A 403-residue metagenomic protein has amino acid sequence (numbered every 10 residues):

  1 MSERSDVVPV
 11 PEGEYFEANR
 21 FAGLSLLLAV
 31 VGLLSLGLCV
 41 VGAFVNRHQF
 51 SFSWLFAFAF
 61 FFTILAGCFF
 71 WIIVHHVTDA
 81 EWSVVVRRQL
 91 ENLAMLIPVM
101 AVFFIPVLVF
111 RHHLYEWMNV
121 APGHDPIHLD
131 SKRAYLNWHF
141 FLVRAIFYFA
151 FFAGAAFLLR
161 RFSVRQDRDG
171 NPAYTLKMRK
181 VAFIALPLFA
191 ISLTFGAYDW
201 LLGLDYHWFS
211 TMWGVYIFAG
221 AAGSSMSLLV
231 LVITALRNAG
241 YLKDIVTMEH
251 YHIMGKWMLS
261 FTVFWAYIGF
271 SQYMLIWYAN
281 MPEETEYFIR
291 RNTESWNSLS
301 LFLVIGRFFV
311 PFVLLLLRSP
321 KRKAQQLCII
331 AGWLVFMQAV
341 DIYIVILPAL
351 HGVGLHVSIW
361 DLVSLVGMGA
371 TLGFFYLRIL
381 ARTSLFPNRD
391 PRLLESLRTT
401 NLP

Functional and structural regions predicted by a protein language model:
M1-C39, Y115-L136, R160-R179, Y241 (+2 more regions): Extramembrane terminal tails and long inter-domain/linker segments of multi-pass membrane proteins
S2-R4, H124-D125, G306-P311, L315-P403: TerminUS-proximal long segments
N19-V41, K132-L303, P320: Long, contiguous internal "core" modules enriched in hydrophobic/ aromatic residues
V41-S53: Short, hydrophobic transmembrane alpha-helix segments
S51, F58-R168, A185: Transmembrane-helix bundle segments that line or gate the permeation/cavity pathway in multi-pass membrane proteins
S51-F58, V86-R88, Y206-F218, H351-V363: Non-cytosolic membrane-interface motifs at loop->transmembrane helix junctions
T63-I72, A101-P106, A145-F157, A219-T234 (+2 more regions): Hydrophobic cores of alpha-helical transmembrane segments in multi-pass inner/ER membrane proteins, independent
A94-R111, S260-G269, I330-M337: Hydrophobic alpha-helical membrane-insertion segments
